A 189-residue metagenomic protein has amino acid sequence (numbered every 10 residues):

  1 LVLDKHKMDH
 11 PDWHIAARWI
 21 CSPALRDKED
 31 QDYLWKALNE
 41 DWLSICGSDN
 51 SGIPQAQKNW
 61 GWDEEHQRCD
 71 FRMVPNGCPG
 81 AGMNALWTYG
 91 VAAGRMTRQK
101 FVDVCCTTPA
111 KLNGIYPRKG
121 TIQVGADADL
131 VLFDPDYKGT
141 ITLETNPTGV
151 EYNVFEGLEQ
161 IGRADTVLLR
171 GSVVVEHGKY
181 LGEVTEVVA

Functional and structural regions predicted by a protein language model:
L1, N50, Y137: Active-site metal-binding loops of divalent metal-dependent hydrolases
L1-C46, E64-Q67: Histidine/acidic residue-rich metal-binding segments in metalloenzymes
K5-D12, Q57-W60, L143-T145: Short acidic, glycine/serine/threonine-rich loops at helix termini
A16-R18, I45, G52-P135: His/Asp/Glu-enriched, well-ordered alpha-helical/loop segment that forms or immediately abuts the divalent-metal
R18-E29, F71-G77, N153-Q160: A short acidic, glycine-rich active-site loop that binds or catalyzes chemistry on phosphate/adenosine moieties
D30-L34, P117-K119, N153: A generic local structural motif
N50-G52, A189: Catalytic pocket of metal/acid-base enzymes, prominently hydrolases
W60-R68, V124-V188: C-terminal cap of metal-dependent C-N hydrolases
